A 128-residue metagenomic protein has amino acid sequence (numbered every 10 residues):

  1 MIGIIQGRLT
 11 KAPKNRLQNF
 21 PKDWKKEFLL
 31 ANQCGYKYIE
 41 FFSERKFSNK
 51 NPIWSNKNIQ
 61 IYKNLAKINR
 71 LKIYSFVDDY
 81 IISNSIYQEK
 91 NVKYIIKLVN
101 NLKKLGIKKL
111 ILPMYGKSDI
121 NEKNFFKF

Functional and structural regions predicted by a protein language model:
M1-D23: Boundary/entry segment of secreted carbohydrate-active catalytic domains
M1-G7, I39-F41, I73-D78, L110-L112: Hydrophobic faces of well-ordered beta-strands that scaffold small-molecule active sites in alpha/beta enzyme cores
I4, A31, I39, A66 (+1 more regions): Conserved, mostly hydrophobic/aromatic
G7-K11, F42-K46, D78-I82, Y115-K117: Active-site beta-loop-alpha junctions enriched in small/polar residues
K14, P21, Y38, F76 (+1 more regions): Acidic/histidine-rich catalytic cores of soluble enzymes
K22-K25, L29, K67-N69, I82-F128: Active-site acidic/histidine proton-transfer and metal-coordination neighborhood in alpha/beta enzyme cores
Y38-K67, M114-I120: Glycine-rich, proline-tolerant flexible connector loops at the mouths of alpha/beta enzymes
